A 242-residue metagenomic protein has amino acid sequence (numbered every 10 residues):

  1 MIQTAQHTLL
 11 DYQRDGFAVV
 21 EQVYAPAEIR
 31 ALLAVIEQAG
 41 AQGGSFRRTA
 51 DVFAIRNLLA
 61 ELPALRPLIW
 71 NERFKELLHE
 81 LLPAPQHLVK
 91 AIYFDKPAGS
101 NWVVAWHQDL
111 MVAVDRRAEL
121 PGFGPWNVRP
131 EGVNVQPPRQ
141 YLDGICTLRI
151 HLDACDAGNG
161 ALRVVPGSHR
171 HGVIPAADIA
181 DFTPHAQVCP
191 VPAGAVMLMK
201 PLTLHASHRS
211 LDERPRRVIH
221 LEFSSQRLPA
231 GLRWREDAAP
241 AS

Functional and structural regions predicted by a protein language model:
M1-D15, V20-R129: Non-heme Fe(II)-dependent double-stranded beta-helix
V19, H87-K90, T147, R163-V164 (+1 more regions): A structural signal for short, well-ordered beta-strand segments and their strand-loop junctions that often border
A25-P26, F94-K96, M111, C155-A157 (+3 more regions): Short, solvent-exposed loop/turn segments at secondary-structure junctions
Q42, L162, H169-Q187, P192-L198 (+1 more regions): Non-heme Fe(II)/2-oxoglutarate
L62-P67, V135, P184-H185, S207: Active-site rim elements
V89, G144, G158-G160, P215-I219: Residues that flank catalytic or metal-binding motifs in active/ligand-binding sites
K90-I92, L148-I150, I219-F223: A structural signal for short, well-ordered beta-strand segments
S100-P190, L228-R235: Catalytic core of non-heme Fe(II) oxygenases with the double-stranded beta-helix
